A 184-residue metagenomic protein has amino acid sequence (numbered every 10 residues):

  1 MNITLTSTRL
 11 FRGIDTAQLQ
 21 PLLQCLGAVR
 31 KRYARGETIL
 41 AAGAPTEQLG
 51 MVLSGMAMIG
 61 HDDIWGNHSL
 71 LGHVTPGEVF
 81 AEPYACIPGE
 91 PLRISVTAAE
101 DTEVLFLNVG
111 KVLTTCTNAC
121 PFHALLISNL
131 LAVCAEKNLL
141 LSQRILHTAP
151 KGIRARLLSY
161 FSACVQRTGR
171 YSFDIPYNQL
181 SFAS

Functional and structural regions predicted by a protein language model:
M1-R35, Y84-I87: Cyclic nucleotide-binding regulatory module and flanking cytosolic helices
C25-L26, A44-T46: Short, small/polar residue-rich loop motifs at catalytic or cofactor-binding pockets
L26, L70-L131: Cyclic-nucleotide recognition modules
G36, E47-G60, T75-E78: Glycine- and acidic-residue-biased ligand/ion/polar-headgroup-sensing regions
T38-A44: Short phosphate-coordinating micro-motif centered on Lys-Gly-acidic
R93-I94, T114-P121, L140-A149, R167-R170: Short helix-to-loop capping/linker segments positioned immediately adjacent to catalytic or ligand/cofactor-binding
I127, L131-L141: Long, hydrophobic or amphipathic alpha-helical segments
I153, Y160-S184: Phosphate-/nucleic-acid-contacting segments
